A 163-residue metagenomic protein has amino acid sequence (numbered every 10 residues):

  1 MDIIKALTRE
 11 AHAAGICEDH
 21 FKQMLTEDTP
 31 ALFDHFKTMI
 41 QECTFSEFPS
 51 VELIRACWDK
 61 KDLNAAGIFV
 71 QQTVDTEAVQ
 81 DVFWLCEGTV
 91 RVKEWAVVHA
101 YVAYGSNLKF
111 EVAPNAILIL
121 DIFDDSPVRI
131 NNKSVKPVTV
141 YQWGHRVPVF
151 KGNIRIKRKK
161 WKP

Functional and structural regions predicted by a protein language model:
M1-Y104, K109, I117-P163: Short, glycine-biased loop/turn motifs at secondary-structure junctions and in low-complexity Ser/Thr/Pro-rich termini
